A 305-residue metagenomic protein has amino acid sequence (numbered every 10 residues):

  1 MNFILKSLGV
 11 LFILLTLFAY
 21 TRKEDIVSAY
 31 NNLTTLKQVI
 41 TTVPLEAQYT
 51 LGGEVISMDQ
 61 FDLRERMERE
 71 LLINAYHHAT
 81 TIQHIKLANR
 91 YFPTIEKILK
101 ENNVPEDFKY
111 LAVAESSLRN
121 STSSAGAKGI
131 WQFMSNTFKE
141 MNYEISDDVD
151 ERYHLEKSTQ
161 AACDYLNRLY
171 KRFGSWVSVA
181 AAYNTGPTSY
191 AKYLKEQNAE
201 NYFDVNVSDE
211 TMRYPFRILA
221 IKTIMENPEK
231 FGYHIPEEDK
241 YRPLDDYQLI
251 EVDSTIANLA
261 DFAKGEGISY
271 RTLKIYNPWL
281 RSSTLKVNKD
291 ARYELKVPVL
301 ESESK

Functional and structural regions predicted by a protein language model:
F3-N103: An acidic, Gly/Ser/Thr/Pro-rich helix-cap/linker signature
H77, T81-F92, E101-V104, S123-W131 (+5 more regions): Solvent-exposed, acidic/flexible segments
V104-R119, V179-N184, L273-Y276: Short, functionally critical alpha-helical segments immediately adjacent to catalytic or ligand/cofactor-binding
G126-D147, A161, L166, Y190-Y193: Substrate-binding/active-site groove segments that recognize and process beta-1,4-linked N-acetyl-hexosamine
L166-Y193: Catalytic and binding regions of secreted/periplasmic enzymes and modules that target cell-wall glycans
E238-G267: Primarily a LysM-type cell-wall glycan-binding module
L259-V287: LysM (lysin motif) carbohydrate-binding repeats in extracellular/periplasmic proteins that recognize
Y276-K305: Extracellular LysM carbohydrate-binding repeats and other cell-envelope/extracellular binding modules
